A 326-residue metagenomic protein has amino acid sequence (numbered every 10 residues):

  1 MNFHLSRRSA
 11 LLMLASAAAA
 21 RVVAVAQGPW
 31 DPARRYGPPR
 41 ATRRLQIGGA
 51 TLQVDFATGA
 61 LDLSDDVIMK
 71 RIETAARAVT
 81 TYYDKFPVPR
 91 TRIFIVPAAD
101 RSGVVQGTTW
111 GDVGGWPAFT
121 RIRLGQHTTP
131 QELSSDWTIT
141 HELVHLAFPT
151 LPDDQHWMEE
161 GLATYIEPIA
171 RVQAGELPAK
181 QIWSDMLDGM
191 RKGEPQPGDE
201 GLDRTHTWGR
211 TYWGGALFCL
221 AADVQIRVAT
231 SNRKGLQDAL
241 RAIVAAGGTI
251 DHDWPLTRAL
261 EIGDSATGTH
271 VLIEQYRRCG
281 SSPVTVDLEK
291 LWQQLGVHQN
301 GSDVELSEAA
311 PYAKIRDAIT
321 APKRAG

Functional and structural regions predicted by a protein language model:
M1-A17: N-terminal secretory signal peptides and thylakoid transit peptides that target proteins across membranes
N2, G248-G326: Beta/coil-rich, acidic/histidine-enriched accessory regions frequently appended to metallopeptidases
R21-G37: C-terminal segment of N-terminal export signals and the immediately downstream linker at the start of the mature
A41-L151, Q155: Juxtacatalytic substrate-recognition/specificity segment
M69, E73-A76, E160, T164 (+2 more regions): Extracytoplasmic/secreted envelope proteins and their assembly/folding machinery, especially bacterial periplasmic
A78-K85, L146, I166-Q173, A221 (+4 more regions): Structured segments of extracytoplasmic/periplasmic soluble domains in secreted or envelope-associated proteins
D100-Q106, R171-E176, G248-W254, T285: Secretory-pathway/luminal and periplasmic proteins that interact with or process carbohydrate-rich
L133, D153-D223, V228-Q237, R241-I250: Acidic/His/Gly-enriched intrinsically disordered linker/tail segments that often contain short helix/coil "MoRF-like"
